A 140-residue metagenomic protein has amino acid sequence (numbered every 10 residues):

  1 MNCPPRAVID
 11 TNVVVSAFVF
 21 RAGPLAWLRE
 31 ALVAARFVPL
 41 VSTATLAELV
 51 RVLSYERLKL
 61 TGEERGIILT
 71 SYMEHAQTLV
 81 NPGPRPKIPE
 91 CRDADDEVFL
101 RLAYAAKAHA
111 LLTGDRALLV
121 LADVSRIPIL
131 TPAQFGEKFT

Functional and structural regions predicted by a protein language model:
M1-V41: Short, well-structured N-terminal submotif of metal-dependent ribonuclease cores
T11, T43-A44, G83, G114-R116: Short secondary-structure boundary segments
V14-V15, A47, L118-V120: Short, active-site-adjacent cap segments at secondary-structure transitions
G23, L40, E63, I67 (+3 more regions): Residues at secondary-structure transition points
A31, L102, L121: Hydrophobic/aromatic ligand-binding patch that stacks against planar heteroaromatic rings of cofactors or nucleotides
A31-K87: PIN-domain endoribonuclease scaffold, especially VapC-family toxins
E74-A110, R116: Active-site neighborhoods of divalent-metal-dependent phosphate/nucleic-acid chemistry enzymes
P89, A106-L112, R116-T140: Acidic, PIN/NYN-like endoribonuclease modules and their adjacent C-terminal/linker elements
